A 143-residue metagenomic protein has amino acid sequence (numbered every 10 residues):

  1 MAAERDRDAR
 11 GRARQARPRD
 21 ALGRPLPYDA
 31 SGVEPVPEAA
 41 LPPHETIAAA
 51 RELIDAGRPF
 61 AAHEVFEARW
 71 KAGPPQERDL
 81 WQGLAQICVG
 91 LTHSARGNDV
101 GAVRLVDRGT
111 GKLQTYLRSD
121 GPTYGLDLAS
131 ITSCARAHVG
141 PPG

Functional and structural regions predicted by a protein language model:
M1-G73, R108-G143: N-terminal alpha-helical interaction modules that lie
A40, R78-L80: Residue signature of alpha-solenoid helical repeat architecture, marking inter-repeat boundaries and helix-start
F60, C88, V100: Short alpha-helical basic/polar micro-motif
A95-V103: Short coil/turn connectors between adjacent alpha-helices in alpha-solenoid helical repeat scaffolds
